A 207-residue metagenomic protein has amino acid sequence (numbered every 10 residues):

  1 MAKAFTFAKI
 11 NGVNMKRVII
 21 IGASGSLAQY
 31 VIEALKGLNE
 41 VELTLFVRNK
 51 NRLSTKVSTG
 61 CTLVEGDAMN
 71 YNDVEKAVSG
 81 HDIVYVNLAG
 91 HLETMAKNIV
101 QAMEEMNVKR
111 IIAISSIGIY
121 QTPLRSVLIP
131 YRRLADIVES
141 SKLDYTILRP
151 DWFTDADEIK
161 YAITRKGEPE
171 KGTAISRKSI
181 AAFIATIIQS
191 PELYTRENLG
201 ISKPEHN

Functional and structural regions predicted by a protein language model:
A2-A8: Intrinsically disordered, low-complexity segments enriched in serine/proline and basic residues
R17, E40-L43, K109-R110, D144: Residues at the starts of beta-strands that form the adenosine-phosphate
V18-I19, Y30, L45-E105: NAD(P)H-binding glycine-rich loop region in Rossmannoid oxidoreductase-like domains and their noncatalytic homologs
V18-L38: N-terminal Rossmann NAD(P)H-binding glycine-rich loop of SDR-like oxidoreductase domains
I21-S26, S140, D155-D157, A162-N207: Active-site-lining helix/loop region of Rossmann-like oxidoreductase modules
E42, T62, D144-T146, E197: Conserved beta-strand segments of alpha/beta enzyme cores
G90-G167: Glycine-/Pro-rich loop/turn segments that contact NAD(P) or position catalytic residues in Rossmann-like domains
